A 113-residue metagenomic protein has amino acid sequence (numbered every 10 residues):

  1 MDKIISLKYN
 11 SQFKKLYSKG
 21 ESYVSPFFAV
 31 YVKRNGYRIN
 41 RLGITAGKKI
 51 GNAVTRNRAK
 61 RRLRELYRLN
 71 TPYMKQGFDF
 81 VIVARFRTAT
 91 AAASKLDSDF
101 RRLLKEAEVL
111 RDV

Functional and structural regions predicted by a protein language model:
M1-V113: Positively charged, solvent-exposed patches that mediate nucleic-acid binding
